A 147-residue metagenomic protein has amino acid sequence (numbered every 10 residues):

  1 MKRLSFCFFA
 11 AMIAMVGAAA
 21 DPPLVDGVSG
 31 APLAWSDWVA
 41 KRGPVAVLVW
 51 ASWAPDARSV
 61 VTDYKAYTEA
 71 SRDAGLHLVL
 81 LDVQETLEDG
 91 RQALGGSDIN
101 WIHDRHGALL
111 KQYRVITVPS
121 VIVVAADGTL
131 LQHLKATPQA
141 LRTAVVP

Functional and structural regions predicted by a protein language model:
S5-A14: Bacterial N-terminal signal peptides
P23-P44: A short beta-strand-turn-helix
A46-V47, L78, V121: Hydrophobic beta-strand anchors of alpha/beta hydrolase catalytic cores
L48-A54: Aromatic-flanked redox-active Cys/Sec active sites in thiol-based oxidoreductases, especially the WC-centered
R58-G95: Structural microenvironment flanking redox-active thiols in thiol-disulfide oxidoreductases
L94-V124: Short, internal strand/loop/helix patches that form the active-site neighborhood or redox-interaction surface
I116-T117, I122-P147: Non-catalytic, surface beta->alpha helical segment in thiol-disulfide oxidoreductase systems
